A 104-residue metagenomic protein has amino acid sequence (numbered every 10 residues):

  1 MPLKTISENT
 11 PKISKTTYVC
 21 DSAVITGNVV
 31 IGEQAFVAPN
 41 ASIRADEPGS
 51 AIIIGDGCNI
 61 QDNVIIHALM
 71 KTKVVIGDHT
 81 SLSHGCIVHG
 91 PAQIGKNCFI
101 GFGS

Functional and structural regions predicted by a protein language model:
M1-T16, N28: Terminal amphipathic alpha-helical/low-complexity segments used for targeting or macromolecular assembly
K15, C20-D21, T26-G27, G32-E33 (+11 more regions): Left-handed beta-helix
